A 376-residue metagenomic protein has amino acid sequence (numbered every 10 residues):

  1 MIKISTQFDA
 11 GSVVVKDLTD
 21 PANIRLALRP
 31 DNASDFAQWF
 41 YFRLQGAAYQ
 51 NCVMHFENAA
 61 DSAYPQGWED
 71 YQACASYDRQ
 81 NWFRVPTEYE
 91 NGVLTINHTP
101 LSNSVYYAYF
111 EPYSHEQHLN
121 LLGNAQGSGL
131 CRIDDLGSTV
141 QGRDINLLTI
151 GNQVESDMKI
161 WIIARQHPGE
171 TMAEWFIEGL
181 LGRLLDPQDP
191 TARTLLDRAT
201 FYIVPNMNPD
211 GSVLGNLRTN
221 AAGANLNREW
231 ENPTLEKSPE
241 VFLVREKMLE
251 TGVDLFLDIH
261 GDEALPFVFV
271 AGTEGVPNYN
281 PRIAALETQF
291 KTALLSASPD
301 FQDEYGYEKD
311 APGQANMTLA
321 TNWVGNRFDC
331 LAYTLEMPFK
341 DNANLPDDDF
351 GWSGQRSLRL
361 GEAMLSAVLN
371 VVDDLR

Functional and structural regions predicted by a protein language model:
M1-L101, V105: Extreme N-terminal flexible tails
G11, G137, S357-G361: Glycine-centered structural positions embedded in regular secondary structure
F40-L44, L122, I133, F290 (+3 more regions): Short, Φ-rich (hydrophobic/aromatic) sequence segments
Y64-P65, A108, H115-H118, E170-M172 (+2 more regions): Short helix/loop capping segments that flank catalytic or ligand/cofactor-binding pockets
E88-G137: Extended acidic/polar, glycine-enriched regions that form or flank non-catalytic beta-rich accessory modules
L130-I150, E155-M317, N322-G325, Y333-E336 (+2 more regions): Active-site/substrate-binding loop(s) of hydrolase catalytic cores
C330: A short helix->loop->beta-strand "cap" motif at the edges of active sites that frequently abuts
N344-R376: His/Asp/Glu-rich mid-to-C-terminal helical/loop segments that flank catalytic regions of hydrolases
